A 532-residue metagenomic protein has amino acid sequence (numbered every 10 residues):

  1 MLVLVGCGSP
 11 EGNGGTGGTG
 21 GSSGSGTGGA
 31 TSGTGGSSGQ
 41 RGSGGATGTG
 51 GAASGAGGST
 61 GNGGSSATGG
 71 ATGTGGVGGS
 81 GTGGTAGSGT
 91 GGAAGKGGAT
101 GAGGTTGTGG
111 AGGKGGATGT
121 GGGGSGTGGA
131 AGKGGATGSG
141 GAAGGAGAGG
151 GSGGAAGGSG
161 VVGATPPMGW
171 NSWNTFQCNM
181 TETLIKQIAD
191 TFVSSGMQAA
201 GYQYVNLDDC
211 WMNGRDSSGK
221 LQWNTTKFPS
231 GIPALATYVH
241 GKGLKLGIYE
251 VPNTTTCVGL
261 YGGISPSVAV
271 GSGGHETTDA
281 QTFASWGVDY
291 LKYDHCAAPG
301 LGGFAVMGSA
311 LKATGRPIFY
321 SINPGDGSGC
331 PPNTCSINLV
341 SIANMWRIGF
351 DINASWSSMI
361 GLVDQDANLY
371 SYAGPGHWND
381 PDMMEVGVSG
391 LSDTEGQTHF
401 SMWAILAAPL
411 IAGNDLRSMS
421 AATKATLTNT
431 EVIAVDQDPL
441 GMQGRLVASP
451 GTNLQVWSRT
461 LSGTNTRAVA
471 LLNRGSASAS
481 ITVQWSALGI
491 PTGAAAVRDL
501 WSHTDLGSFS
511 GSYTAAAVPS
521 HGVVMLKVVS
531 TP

Functional and structural regions predicted by a protein language model:
L4-S159: Ser/Thr-rich, Pro/Gly/Ala-heavy low-complexity intrinsically disordered linkers and tails of secreted extracellular
G153-K186, T191-S194, I318, I322 (+1 more regions): N-terminal module-boundary/linker segments of secreted carbohydrate-active enzymes
P166-S172, G201-D208, K245-E250, A284 (+8 more regions): Structural recognition of the beta-strand scaffold that forms the well-ordered cores of secreted hydrolase catalytic
I188, F192-A297: Aromatic-lined carbohydrate-binding/catalytic grooves of carbohydrate-active enzymes
A269, H275, F319-D415: Glycan-recognition surfaces
T398-V447: Catalytic cores of secreted or luminal carbohydrate-active enzymes
W403-L406, I411-G413, P450-P491: Carbohydrate-binding surface patches
S508-P532: C-terminal beta-strand-rich structural cap/linker in extracellular carbohydrate-active enzymes
